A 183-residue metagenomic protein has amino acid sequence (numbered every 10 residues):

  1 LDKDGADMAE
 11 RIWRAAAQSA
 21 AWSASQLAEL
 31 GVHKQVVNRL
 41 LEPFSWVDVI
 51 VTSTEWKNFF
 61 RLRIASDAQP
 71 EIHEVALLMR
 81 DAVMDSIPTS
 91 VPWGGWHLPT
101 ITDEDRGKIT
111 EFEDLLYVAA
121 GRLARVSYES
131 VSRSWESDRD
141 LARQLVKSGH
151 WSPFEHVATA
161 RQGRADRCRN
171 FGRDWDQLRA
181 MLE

Functional and structural regions predicted by a protein language model:
L1-E183: A conserved ligand/cofactor-binding region detector
